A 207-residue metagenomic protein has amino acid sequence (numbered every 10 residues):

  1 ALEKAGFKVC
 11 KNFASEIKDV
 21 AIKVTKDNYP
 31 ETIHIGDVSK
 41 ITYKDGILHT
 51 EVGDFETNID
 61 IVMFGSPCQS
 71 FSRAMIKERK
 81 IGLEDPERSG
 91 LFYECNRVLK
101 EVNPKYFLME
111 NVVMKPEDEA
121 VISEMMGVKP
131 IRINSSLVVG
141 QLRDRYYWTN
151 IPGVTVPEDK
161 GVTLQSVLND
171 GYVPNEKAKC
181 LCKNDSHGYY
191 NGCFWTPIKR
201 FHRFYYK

Functional and structural regions predicted by a protein language model:
A1-K207: Conserved active-site and SAM-binding loop architecture of S-adenosyl-L-methionine-dependent nucleic-acid
